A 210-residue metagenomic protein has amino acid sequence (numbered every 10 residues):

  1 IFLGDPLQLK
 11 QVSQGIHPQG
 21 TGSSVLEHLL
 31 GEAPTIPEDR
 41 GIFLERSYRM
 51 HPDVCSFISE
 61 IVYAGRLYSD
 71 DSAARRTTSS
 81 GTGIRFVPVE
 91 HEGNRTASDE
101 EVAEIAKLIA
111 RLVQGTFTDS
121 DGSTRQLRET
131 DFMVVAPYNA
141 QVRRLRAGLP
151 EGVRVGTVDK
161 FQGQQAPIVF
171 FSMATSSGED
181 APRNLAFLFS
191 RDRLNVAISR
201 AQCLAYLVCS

Functional and structural regions predicted by a protein language model:
I1-S210: Conserved helicase motor core of SF1/SF2 NTP-dependent helicases
